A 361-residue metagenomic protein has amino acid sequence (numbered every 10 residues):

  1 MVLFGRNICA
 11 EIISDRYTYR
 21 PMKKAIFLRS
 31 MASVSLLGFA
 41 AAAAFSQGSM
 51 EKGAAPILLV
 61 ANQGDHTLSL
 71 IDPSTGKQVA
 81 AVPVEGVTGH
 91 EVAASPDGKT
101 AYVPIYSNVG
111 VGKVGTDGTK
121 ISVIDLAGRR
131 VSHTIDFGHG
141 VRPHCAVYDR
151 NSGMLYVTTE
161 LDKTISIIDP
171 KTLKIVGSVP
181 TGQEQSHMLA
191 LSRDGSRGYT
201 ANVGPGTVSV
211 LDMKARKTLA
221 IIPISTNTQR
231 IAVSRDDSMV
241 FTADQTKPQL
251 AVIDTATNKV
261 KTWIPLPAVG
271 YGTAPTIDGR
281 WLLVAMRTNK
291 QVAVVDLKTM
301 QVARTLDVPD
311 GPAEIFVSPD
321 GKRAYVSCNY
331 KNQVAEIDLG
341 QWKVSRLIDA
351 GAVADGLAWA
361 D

Functional and structural regions predicted by a protein language model:
I12: Phosphate-backbone recognition surface of nucleic-acid-processing proteins
K23-K24, Q341: Structural motif marking the loop-to-transmembrane transition
K24-A32, S46: N-terminal export leaders
S30-A42: Bacterial N-terminal signal peptides
A42-D361: Predominantly soluble domains enriched in secretory-pathway, periplasmic, or organellar proteins
